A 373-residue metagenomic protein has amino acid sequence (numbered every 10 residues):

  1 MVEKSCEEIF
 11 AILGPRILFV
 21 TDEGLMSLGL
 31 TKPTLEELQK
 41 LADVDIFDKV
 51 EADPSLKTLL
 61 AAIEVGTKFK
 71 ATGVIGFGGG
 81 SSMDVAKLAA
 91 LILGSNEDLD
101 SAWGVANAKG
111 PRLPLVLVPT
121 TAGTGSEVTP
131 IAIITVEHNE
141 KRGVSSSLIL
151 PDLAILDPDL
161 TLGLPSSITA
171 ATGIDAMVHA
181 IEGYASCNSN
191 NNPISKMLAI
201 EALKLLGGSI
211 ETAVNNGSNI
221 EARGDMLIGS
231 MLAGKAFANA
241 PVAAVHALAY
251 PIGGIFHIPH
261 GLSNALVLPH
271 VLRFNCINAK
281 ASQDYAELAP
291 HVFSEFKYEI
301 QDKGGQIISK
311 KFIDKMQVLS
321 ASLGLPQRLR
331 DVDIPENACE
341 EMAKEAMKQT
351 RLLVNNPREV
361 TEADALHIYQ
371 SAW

Functional and structural regions predicted by a protein language model:
M1-G73, L329: ATP/NTP phosphate-donor binding region
K57-D159: Glycine/threonine-rich beta-strand-loop-alpha-helix active-site module that forms ligand/phosphate-binding
G123, M231-N264, T350-L353: Glycine-rich phosphate/pyrophosphate-binding beta-alpha loops
I131-A240, P357: Carboxylate- and glycine-rich phosphate/diphosphate-binding segment that chelates Mg2+/Mn2+
N190-L198, A213-D225, F237-V245, S282 (+3 more regions): Flexible, glycine/charged-enriched surface loops at secondary-structure junctions
I255-A338: Gly/Pro-rich interdomain helix-loop hinge
P335-W373: Short, amphipathic C-terminal "tail helix"
